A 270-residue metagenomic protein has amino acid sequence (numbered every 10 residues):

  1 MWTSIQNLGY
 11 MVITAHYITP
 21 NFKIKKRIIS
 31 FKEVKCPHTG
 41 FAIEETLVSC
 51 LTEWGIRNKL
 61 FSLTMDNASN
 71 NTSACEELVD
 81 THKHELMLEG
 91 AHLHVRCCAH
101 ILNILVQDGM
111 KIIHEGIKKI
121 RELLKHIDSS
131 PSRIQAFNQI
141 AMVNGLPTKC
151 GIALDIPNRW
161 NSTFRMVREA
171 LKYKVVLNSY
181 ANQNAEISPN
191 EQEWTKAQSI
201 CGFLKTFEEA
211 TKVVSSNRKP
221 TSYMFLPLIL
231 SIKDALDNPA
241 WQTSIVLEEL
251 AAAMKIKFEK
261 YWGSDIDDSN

Functional and structural regions predicted by a protein language model:
M1-M142, Y261: Active-site neighborhood segments
Q6-Y10, I101, D108, T148-Y173 (+2 more regions): Amphipathic alpha-helical/coiled-coil segments positioned at domain termini
G9, F41, E45, A68 (+12 more regions): Conserved structured core elements
S30, K35, F61, L78 (+2 more regions): Extended, C-terminal/distal alpha-helical "rod" segments
T39-A42, E77-H82, R96-C97, I152 (+4 more regions): Secondary-structure junction/capping motif
L47, P131-I134, N138, L171-A181 (+1 more regions): Extended amphipathic alpha-helical scaffold segments
D80, I104-Q107, K111, S129 (+5 more regions): Short, well-ordered loop/turn and helix-capping segments at boundaries between secondary-structure elements and domains
I134-A141, I152-D155, A181-Q183, Y223 (+1 more regions): Short coil/turn segments at secondary-structure boundaries
